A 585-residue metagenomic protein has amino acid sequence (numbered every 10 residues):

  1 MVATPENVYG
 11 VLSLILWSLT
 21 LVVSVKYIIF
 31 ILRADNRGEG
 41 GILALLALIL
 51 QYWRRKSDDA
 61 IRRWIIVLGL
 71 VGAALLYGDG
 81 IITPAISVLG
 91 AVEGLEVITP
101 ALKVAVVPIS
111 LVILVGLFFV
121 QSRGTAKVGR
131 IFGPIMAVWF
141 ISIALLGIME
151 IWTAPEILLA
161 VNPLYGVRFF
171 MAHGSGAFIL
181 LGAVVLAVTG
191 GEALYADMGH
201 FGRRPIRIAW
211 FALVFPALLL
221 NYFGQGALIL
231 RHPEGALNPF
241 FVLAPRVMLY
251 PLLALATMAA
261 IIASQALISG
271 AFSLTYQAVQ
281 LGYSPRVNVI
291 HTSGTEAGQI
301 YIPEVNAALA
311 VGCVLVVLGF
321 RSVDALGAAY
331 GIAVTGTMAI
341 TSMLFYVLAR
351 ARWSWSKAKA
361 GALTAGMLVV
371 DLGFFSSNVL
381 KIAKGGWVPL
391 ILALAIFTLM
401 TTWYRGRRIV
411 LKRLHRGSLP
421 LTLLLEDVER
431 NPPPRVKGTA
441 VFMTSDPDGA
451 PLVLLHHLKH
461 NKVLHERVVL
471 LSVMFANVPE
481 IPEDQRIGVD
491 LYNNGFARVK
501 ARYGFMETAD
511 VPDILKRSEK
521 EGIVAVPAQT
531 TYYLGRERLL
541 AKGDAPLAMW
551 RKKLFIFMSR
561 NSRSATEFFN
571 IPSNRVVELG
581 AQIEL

Functional and structural regions predicted by a protein language model:
M1-L585: The structured alpha-helical core of multi-pass membrane proteins
